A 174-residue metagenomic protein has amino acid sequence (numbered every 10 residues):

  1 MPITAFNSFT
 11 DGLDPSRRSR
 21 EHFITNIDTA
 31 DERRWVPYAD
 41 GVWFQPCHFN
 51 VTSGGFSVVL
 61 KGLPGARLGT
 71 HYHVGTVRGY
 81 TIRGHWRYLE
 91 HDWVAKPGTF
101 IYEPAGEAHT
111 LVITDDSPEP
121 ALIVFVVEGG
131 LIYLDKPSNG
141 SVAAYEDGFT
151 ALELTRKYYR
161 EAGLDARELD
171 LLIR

Functional and structural regions predicted by a protein language model:
M1-G54, N139-V142, E153-R174: A short, N-terminal "cap"/entry segment at the start of jelly-roll beta-barrel domains of the cupin/DSBH fold
F44-P46, S57-V59, R78, F100-Y102 (+1 more regions): Conserved hydrophobic/aromatic beta-strand scaffold that supports enzyme active sites
P46-S53, A66, Y72-T76: Active-site region of the double-stranded beta-helix
V51, R78, L89-T110: Short acidic-glycine-tyrosine-enriched beta hairpin
V58-L60, L68-H73, E90-W93, V112-D115: Short histidine-centered beta-strand/loop micro-motifs that create catalytic or ligand/metal-coordination sites
L63-P64, Y72-E90, K96: Glycine- and acidic-residue-biased ligand/ion/polar-headgroup-sensing regions
P64-A66, G129: Beta-strand elements of well-folded, non-transmembrane domains
K96, A105-K136: Ligand-binding loop in jelly-roll beta-barrel domains
